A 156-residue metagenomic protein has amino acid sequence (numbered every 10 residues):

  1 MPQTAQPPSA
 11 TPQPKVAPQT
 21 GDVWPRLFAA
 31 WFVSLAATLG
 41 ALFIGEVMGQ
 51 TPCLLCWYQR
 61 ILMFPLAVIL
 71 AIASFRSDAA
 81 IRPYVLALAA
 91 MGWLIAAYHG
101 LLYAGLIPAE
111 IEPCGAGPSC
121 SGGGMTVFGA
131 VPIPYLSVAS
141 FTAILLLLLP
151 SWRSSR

Functional and structural regions predicted by a protein language model:
M1-L54, M63-R156: Secretory/periplasmic and organellar redox-cofactor proteins
W57: Cys/His-coordinated zinc-binding microdomains
R60: Cys/His-rich microdomains that often coordinate metals
